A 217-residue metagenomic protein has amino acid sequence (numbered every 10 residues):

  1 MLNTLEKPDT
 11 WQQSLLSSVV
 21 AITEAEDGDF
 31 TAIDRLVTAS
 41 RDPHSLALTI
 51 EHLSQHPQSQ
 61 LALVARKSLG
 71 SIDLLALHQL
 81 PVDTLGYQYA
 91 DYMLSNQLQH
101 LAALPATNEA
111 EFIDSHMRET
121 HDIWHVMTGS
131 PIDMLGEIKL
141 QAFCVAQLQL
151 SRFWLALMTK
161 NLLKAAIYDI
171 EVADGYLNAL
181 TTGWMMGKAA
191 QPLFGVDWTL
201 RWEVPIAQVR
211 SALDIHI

Functional and structural regions predicted by a protein language model:
L2-S45: Leu/Val/Ala/Ile-rich N-terminal alpha-helices, chiefly Sec-type signal peptides and the beginnings
D29-A39, S45-Q208: Core of folded catalytic or high-affinity ligand/protein-binding domains in predominantly eukaryotic proteins
A207-I215: Charge-dense, extended regions
